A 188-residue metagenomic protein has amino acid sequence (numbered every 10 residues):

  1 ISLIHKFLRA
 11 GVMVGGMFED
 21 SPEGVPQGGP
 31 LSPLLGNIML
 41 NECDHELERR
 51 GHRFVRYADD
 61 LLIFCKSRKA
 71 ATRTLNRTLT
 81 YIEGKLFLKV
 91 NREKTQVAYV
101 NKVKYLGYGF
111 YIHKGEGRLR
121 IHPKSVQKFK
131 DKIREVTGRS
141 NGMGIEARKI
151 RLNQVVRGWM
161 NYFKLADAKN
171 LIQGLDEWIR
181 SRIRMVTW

Functional and structural regions predicted by a protein language model:
I1-W188: Non-catalytic terminal/accessory segments
